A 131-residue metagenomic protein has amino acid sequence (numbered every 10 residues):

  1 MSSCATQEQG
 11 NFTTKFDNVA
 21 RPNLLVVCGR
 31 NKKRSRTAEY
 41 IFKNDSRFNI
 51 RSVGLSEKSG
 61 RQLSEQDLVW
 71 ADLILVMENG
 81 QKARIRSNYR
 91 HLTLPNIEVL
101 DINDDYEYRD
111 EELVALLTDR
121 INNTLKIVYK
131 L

Functional and structural regions predicted by a protein language model:
M1-L131: Short polar/charged helix/loop
